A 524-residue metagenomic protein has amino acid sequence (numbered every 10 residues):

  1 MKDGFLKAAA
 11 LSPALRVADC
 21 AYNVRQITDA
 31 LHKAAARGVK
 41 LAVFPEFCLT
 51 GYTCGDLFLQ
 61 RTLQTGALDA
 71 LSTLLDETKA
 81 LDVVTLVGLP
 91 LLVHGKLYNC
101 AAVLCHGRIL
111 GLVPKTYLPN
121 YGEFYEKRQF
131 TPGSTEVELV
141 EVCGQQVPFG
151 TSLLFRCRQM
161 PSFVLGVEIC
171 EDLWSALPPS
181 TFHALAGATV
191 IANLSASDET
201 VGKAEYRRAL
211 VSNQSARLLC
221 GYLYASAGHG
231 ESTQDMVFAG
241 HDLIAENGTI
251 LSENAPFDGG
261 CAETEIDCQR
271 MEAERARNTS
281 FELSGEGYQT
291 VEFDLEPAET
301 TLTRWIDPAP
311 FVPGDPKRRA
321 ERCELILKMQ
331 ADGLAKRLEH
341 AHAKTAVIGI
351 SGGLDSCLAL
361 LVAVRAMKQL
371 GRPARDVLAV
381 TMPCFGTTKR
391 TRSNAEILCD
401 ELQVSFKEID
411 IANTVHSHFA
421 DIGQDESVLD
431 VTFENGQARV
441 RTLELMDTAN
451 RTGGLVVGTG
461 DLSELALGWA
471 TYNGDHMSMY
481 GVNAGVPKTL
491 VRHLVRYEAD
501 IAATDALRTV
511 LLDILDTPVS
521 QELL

Functional and structural regions predicted by a protein language model:
M1-K2, A34, R217-L218, T249 (+8 more regions): Secondary-structure transition/capping motifs at alpha-helix termini and the adjoining loop/turn into the next element
M1-V347, R365-A374, F406: Enzyme catalytic cores with a strong preference for nitrogen-chemistry domains
A30, Q214, M329, G333-A341 (+9 more regions): Generic, well-ordered alpha-helical scaffold segments in large soluble proteins
L91, K344-S356, A412-V415, D461-S463 (+1 more regions): A glycine-rich phosphate-binding loop feature that marks nucleotide/adenosyl-phosphate handling sites
F124-G150, M160-P161, L173-A176, L185-T189 (+3 more regions): Active-site adenylate/phosphate-handling loop in enzymes that bind or generate adenylated species
A192, A346-I350, L354-E396: ATP-dependent adenylation/pyrophosphate-handling site
C261-E263, E292-P310, R372, D376-T432 (+3 more regions): A conserved beta-strand->alpha-helix junction
A363, R375, A379, L494-A502 (+1 more regions): Generic long, charged, amphipathic alpha-helical segments
